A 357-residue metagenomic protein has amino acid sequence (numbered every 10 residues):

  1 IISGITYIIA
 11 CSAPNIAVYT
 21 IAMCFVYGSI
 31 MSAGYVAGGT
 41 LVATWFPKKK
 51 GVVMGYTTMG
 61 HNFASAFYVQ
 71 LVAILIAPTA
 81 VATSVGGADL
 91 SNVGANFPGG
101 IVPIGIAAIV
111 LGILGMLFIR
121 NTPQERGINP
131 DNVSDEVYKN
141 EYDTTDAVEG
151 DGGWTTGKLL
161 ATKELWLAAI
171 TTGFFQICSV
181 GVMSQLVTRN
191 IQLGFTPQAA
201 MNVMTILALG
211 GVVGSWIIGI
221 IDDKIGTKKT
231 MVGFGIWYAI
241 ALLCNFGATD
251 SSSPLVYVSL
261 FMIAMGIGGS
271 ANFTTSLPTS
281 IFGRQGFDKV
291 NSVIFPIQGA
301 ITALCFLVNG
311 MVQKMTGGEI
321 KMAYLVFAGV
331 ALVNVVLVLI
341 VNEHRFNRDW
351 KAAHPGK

Functional and structural regions predicted by a protein language model:
A17-A33, L255-G269: Hydrophobic core of transmembrane alpha-helices in multi-pass small-molecule transporters, especially MFS/SLC-type
A33-F46, V53-M54, G269-F282: Intracellular juxtamembrane helix-capping segments at the cytosolic ends of symmetry-related transmembrane helices
H61-R126: Helix-loop-helix hairpin linking two adjacent transmembrane segments in secondary transporters
S65, I281-T316: A late C-terminal transmembrane helix in Major Facilitator Superfamily
V69, W154-I218, C305: Extracytoplasmic gate region of multi-pass secondary transporters
L71-V81, N92, N190-I191, I221-D222 (+1 more regions): Interfacial helix-cap and linker-helix signal at transmembrane-aqueous boundaries of multi-pass secondary transporters
I106-D143, L337-N342: C-terminal membrane-cytosol helix-exit motif in multi-pass small-molecule transporters
A199, T205-I218, D222-L277: C-terminal transmembrane helical hairpin of 12-TM major facilitator-type secondary transporters
